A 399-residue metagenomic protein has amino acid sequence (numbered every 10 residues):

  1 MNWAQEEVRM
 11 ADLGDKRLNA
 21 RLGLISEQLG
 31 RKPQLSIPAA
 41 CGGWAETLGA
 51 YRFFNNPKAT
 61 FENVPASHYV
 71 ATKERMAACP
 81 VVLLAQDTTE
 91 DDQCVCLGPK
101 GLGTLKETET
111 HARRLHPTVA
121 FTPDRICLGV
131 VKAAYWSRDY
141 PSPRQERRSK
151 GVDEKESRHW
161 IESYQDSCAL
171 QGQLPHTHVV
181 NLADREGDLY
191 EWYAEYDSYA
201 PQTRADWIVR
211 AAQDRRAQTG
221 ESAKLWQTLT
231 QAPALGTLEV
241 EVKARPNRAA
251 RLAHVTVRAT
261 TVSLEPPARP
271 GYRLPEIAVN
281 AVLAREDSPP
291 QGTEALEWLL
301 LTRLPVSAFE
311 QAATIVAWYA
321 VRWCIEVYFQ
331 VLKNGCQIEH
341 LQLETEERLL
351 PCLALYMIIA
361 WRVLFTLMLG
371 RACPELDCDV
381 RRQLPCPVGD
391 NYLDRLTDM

Functional and structural regions predicted by a protein language model:
M1-P99, E107-R114, V119-M399: Single, function-defining residue in the core of a domain
